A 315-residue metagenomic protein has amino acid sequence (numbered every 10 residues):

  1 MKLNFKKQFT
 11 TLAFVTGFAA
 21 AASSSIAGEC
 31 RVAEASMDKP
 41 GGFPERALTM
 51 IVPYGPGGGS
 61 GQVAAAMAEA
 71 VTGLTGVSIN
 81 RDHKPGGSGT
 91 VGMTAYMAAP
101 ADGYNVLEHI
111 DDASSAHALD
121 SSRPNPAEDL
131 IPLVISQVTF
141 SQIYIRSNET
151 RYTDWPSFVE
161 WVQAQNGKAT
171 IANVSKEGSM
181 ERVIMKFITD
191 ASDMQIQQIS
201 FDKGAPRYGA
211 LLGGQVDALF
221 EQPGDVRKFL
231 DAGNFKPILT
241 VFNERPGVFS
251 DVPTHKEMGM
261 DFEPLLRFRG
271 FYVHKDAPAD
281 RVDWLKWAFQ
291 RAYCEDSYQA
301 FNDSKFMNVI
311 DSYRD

Functional and structural regions predicted by a protein language model:
M1-E45: Short, low-complexity disordered leader/linker segments with a strong preference for bacterial N-terminal type II
G28-D129, K168, E177, D190-F220 (+2 more regions): N-terminal (or domain-start) structured segment
S36-D38, G73, A95-Y104, H117-P206 (+2 more regions): Hinge/capping helix and adjacent helix->loop/strand transition within the periplasmic-binding protein
G55-G57, D111-D112, R146-Y152, V174-S179 (+4 more regions): Short coil/turn segments
D111-S122, K186-A191, D217-V252, S297-Q299: A ligand-binding cleft/hinge motif common to bilobed small-molecule-binding domains
D303-D315: Surface-exposed aromatic
